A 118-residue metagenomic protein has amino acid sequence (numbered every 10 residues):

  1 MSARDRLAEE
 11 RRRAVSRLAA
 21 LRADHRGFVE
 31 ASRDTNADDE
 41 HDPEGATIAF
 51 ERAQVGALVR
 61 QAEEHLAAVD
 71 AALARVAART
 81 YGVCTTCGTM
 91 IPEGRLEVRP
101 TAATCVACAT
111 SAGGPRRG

Functional and structural regions predicted by a protein language model:
M1-A78, V98, P115-G118: Interaction interfaces in information-processing and related assembly proteins
R13, I91, A103-T104: Short alpha-helical
G82-T85, A103: Cys/His-enriched microdomains
T86-C87, A107: Short, cysteine/histidine-rich loop/knuckle motifs that typically chelate Zn2+
P92, G113: Short functional micro-motifs and their immediate structural scaffolds
E93-T101: Short, highly charge-biased, low-complexity peptide segments
T101-T110: Cysteine-rich micro-motifs
